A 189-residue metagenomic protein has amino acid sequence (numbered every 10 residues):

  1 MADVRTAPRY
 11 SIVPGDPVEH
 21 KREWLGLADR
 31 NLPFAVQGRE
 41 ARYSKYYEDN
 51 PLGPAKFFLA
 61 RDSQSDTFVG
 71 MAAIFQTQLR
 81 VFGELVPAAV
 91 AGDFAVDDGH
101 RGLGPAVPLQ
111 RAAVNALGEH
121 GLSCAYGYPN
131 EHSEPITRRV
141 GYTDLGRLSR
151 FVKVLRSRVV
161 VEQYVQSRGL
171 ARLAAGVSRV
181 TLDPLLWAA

Functional and structural regions predicted by a protein language model:
A2-F68, A89-V90, Q163-A189: Short amphipathic alpha-helix that is part of the acyltransferase structural core
S63-V69, A73-F82: Acetyl-CoA-dependent GNAT
L79, T143-Q166: Conserved catalytic-core motifs of GNAT/GCN5-like acyltransferases
L85-D98: Conserved acetyl-CoA binding element of GNAT-fold acetyltransferases
V96, R101-N115: Conserved acetyl-CoA-binding loop-helix of GNAT-fold acetyltransferases
L117-N130: Conserved GNAT acetyl-CoA-binding A-motif
I136-T137, Y142: Conserved active-site tyrosine of GNAT-family acetyltransferases
